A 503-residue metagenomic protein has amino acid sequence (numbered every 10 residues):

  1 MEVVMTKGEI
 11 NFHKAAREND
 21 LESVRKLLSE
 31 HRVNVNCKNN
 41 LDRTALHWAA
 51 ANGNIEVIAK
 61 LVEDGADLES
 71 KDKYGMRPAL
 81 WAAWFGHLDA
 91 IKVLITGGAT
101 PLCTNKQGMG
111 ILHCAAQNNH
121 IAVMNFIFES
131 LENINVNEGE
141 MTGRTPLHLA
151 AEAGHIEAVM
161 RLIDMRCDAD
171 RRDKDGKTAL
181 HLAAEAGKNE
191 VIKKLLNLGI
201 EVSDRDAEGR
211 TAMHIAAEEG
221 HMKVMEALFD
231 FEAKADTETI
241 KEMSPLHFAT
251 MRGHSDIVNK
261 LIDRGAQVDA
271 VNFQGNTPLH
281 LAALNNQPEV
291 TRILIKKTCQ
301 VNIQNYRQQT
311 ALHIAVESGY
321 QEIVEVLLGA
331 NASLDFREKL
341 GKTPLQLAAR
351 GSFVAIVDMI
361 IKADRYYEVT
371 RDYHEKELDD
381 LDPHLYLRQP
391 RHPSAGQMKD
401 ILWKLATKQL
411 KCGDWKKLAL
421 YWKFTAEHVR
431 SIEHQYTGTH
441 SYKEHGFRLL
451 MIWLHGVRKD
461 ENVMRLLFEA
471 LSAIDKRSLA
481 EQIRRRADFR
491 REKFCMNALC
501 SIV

Functional and structural regions predicted by a protein language model:
E2-N11, F231, R264, K297 (+2 more regions): Ankyrin-repeat-protein effector appendages
M5, N39, D72, N105 (+7 more regions): Ankyrin repeat boundary/linker residues
S23, V57, D89-A90, A122-V123 (+8 more regions): Conserved ankyrin/ankyrin-like repeat signature
L28-V33, A59-A66, V93-A99, F126-I134 (+7 more regions): Ankyrin repeat domain, specifically the short helix-to-loop turn at the C-terminus of the second helix of each repeat
